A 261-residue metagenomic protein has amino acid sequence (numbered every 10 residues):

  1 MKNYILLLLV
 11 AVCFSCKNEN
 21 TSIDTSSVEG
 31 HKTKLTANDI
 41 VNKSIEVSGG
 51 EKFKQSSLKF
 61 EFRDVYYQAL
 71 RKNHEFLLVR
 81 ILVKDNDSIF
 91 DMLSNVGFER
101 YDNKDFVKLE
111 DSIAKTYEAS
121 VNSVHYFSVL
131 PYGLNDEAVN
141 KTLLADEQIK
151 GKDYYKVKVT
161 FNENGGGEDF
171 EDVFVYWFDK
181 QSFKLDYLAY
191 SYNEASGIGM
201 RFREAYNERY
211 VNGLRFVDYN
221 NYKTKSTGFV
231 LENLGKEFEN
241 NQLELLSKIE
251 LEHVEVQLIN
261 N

Functional and structural regions predicted by a protein language model:
M1-Y4, K17-N18: Positively charged n-region of N-terminal signal peptides that target proteins for export
V12-S15: C-terminal motif of bacterial Sec signal peptides marking the signal peptidase cleavage site
K17-F62: N-terminal leader/targeting segments and the immediate start of mature chains
K34, N38, V47, E51 (+6 more regions): Intrinsically disordered terminal and processing segments
G50-L93: Solvent-exposed N-terminal domain segments of exported/luminal and surface proteins
F53-K59, N73-R80, K150-K158, L185-Y187 (+1 more regions): Short, hydrophobic/aromatic-rich segments at coil-to-beta transitions
R100-E168, A195-S196, E250, N260: Flexible, processing/modification-adjacent segments and terminal tails in exported/periplasmic/extracellular proteins
Y155-V254: Gly/Pro-enriched, hydrophobic low-complexity segments that function as extracytoplasmic propeptides/linkers
